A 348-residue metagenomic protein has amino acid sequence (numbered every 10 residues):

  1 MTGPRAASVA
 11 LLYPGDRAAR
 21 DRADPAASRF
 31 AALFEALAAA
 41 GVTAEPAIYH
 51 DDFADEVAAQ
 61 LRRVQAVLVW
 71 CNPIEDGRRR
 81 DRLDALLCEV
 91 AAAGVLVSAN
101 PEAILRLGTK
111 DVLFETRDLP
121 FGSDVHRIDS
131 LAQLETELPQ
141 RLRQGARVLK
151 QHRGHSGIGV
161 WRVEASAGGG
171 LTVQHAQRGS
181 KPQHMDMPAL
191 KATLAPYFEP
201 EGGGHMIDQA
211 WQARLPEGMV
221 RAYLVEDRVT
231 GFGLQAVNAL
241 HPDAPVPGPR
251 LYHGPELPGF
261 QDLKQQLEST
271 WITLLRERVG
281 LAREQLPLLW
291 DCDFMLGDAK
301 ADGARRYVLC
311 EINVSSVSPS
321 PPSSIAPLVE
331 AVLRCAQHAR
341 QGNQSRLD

Functional and structural regions predicted by a protein language model:
M1-A7, N343-D348: Short, low-complexity, intrinsically disordered N-terminal peptides in bacterial proteins
T2-Y13, L87-G94, N100-I207, A213-E217: Active-site nucleotide/adenylate-binding loops and adjacent lid/helix of ATP-dependent enzymes
L12-P14, W70, V225: Short hydrophobic segments within beta-strands
D16-A18, R22-E137: Conserved N-proximal alpha/beta basic substrate-recognition cap immediately N-terminal to, or forming the N-lobe
D16-R17, P73-I74, I104, R153-H155 (+4 more regions): Short, solvent-exposed loop/turn segments at secondary-structure junctions
I158-G280, L296, V308: Phosphate-binding site of ATP-dependent enzymes
D262, G280-D291, M295-D348: C-terminal active-site "lid" helix and adjoining low-complexity regulatory extension at the edge of ATP-using catalytic
